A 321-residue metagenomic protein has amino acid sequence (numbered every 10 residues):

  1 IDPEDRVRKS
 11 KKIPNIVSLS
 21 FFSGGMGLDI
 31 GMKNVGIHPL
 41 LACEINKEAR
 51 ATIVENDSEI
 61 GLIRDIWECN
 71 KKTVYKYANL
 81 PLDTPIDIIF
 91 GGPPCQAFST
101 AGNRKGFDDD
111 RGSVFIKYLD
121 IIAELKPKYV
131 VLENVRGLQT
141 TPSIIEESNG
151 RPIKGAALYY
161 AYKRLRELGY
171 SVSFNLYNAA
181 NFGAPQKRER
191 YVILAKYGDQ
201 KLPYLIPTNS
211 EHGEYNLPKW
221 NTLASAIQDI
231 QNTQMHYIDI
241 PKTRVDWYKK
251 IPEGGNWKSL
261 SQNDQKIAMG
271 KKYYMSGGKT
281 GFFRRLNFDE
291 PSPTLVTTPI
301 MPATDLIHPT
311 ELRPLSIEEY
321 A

Functional and structural regions predicted by a protein language model:
I1-L40, R164-E167, R190-A321: S-adenosyl-L-methionine-dependent DNA methyltransferase catalytic core
P3-Y129, V135-Y159: Core alpha/beta nucleotide-donor-binding catalytic domains of modification enzymes
D29, Q96-T100, L138-P142, F182-K187 (+2 more regions): Short catalytic/ligand-binding loop motif for oxyanion handling, primarily in non-cytosolic enzymes, centered on
L80-L82, A179-N181, T280-F283: Short, P/G- and charge-enriched loop/turn segments at secondary-structure junctions
P81-D83, P185-K187, L286-D289: Extracellular/periplasmic catalytic domains that process cell-envelope and extracellular macromolecules
L125-K128, Y170, E189: A short helix->loop->beta-strand "cap" motif at the edges of active sites that frequently abuts
P142-L168, K187-V192, K196: Short, electropositive alpha-helical surface patch
Y170-N181: Conserved S-adenosyl-L-methionine
